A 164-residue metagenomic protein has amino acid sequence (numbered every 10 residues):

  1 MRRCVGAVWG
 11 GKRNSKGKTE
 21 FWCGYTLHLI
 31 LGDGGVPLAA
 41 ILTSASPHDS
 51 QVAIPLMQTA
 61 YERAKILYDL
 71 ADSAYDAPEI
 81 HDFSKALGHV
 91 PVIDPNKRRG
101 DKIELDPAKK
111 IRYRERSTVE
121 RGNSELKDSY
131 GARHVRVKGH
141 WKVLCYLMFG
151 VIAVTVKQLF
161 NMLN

Functional and structural regions predicted by a protein language model:
M1-A86, N96-K97: Polybasic low-complexity intrinsically disordered regions
L29, E120, I152: A residue-level signal for conserved active-site and pocket-lining positions in enzyme catalytic cores
V52, T118, G122, C145-M148: Catalytic-loop motifs flanking and including active-site residues across diverse enzymes
L67-Y68, S73-G139: Helix-centered, glycine/charged polyanion-binding patches within enzymatic domains that contact phosphate-containing
W141-N164: Charge-patterned, long linear interaction tracts outside catalytic cores
